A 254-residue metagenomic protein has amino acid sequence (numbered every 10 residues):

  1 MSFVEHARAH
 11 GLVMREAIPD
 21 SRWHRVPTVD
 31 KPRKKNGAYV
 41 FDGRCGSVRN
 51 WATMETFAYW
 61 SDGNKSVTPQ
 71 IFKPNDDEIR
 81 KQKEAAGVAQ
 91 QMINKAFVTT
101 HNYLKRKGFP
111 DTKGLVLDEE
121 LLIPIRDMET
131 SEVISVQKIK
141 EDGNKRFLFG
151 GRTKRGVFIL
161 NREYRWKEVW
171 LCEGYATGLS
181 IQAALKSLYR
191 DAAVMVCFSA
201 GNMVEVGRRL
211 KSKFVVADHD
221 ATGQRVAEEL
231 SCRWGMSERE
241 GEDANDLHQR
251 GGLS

Functional and structural regions predicted by a protein language model:
M1-N102, A221-T222, E228: Non-catalytic accessory segments of DNA primases and related replication-initiation nucleases
M1-S2, E163-W170, Y175, L179-S254: TOPRIM fold recognition
T100, T112-L115: Phosphate-handling catalytic cores of nucleic-acid transaction enzymes
K105-T112: Active-site pocket-lining segments that scaffold enzyme catalytic pockets across diverse folds
E120-D127: A short, hydrophobic, proline-anchored segment that marks a local hinge/packing element in signaling and regulatory
I134-S135: A structural microfeature
K145-K167: Glycine-/acidic-rich phosphate or pyrophosphate-binding loops and their flanking alpha/beta elements
